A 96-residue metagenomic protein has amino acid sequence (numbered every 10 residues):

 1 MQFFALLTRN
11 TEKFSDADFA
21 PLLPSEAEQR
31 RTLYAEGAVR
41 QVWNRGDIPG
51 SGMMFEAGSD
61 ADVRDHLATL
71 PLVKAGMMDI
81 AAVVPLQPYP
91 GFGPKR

Functional and structural regions predicted by a protein language model:
M1-R96: Conserved, structured core segments of small domains
